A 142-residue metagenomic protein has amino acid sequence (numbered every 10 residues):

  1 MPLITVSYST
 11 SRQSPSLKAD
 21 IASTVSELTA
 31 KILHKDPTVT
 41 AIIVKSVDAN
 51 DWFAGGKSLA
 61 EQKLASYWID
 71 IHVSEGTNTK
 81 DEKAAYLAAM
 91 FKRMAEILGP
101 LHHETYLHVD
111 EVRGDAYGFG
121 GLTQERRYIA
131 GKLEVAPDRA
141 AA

Functional and structural regions predicted by a protein language model:
M1-A142: A domain-level signal for the structural core that forms small-molecule/cofactor-binding pockets and catalytic centers
